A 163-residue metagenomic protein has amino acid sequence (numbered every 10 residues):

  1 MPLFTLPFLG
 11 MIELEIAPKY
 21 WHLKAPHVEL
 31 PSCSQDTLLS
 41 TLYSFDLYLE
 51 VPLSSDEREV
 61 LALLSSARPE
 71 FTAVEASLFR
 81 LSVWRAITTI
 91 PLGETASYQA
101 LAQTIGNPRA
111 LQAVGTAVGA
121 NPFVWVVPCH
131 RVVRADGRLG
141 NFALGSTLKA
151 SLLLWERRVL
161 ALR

Functional and structural regions predicted by a protein language model:
M1-P108, V159-R163: Basic nucleic-acid-binding alpha-helical/helix-turn surface characteristic of O6-alkylguanine DNA
S82-A86, A113, S151: Pre-recognition alpha-helix immediately N-terminal to the DNA-recognition helix within helix-turn-helix or winged-helix
I87, L101, C129-H130, L152: Residue-level signal for inorganic ion chemistry
P91, P122-P128: Short, proline-centered helix/strand-breaking motifs
R109-V124: Regulatory, non-catalytic segments
A135-R163: …primarily DNA-binding HTH/wHTH and HhH modules…
